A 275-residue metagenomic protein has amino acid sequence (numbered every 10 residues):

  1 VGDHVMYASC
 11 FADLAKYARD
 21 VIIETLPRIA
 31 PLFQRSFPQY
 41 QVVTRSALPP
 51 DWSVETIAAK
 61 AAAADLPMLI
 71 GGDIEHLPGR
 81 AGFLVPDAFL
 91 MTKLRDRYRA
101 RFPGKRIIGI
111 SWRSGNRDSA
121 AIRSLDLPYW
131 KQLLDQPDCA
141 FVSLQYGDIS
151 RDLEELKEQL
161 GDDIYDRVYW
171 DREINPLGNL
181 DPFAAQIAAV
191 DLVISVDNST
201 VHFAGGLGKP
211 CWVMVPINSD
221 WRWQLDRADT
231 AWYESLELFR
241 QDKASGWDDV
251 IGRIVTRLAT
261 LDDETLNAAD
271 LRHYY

Functional and structural regions predicted by a protein language model:
V1-Y275: Catalytic machinery of carbohydrate-active enzymes, primarily nucleotide-sugar-dependent glycosyltransferases
